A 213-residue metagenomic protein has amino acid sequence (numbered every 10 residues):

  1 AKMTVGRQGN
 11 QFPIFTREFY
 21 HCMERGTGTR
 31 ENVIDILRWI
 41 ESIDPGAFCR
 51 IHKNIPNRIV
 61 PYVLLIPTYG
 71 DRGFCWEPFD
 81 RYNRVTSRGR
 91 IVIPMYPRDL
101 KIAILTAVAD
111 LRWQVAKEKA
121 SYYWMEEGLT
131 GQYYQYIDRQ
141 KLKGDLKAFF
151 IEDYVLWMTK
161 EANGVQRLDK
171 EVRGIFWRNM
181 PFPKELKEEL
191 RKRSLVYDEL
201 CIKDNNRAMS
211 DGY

Functional and structural regions predicted by a protein language model:
A1-G28, L37-Y213: Active-site-flanking segments in enzyme catalytic domains
